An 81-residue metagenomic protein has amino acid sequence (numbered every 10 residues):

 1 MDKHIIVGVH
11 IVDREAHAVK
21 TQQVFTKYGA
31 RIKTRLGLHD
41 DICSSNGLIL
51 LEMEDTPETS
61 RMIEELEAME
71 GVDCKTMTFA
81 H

Functional and structural regions predicted by a protein language model:
M1-H81: Long, contiguous binding/interaction regions
